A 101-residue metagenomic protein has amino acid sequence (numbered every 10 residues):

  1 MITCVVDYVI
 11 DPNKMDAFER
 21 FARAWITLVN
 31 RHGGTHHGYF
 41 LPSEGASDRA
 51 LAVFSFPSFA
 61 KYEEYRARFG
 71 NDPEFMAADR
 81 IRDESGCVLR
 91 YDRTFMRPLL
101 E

Functional and structural regions predicted by a protein language model:
I2-Y8, L51: Active-site-flanking beta-strand signature of metal-NTP-handling nucleotidyl enzymes and homologous cyclase-like
A17-H37, S55-D92: An amphipathic, aromatic/His-enriched active-site/gating alpha helix that lines ligand/cofactor pockets
Y39-L41: Short beta-strand/turn micro-motifs at beta-sheet edges
S43, L89-E101: Long, low-complexity, Ser/Thr/Gly/Pro-rich intrinsically disordered segments that act as flexible linkers and assembly
G45-D48: Short acidic/glycine-enriched loop/turn segments that link adjacent beta-strands
